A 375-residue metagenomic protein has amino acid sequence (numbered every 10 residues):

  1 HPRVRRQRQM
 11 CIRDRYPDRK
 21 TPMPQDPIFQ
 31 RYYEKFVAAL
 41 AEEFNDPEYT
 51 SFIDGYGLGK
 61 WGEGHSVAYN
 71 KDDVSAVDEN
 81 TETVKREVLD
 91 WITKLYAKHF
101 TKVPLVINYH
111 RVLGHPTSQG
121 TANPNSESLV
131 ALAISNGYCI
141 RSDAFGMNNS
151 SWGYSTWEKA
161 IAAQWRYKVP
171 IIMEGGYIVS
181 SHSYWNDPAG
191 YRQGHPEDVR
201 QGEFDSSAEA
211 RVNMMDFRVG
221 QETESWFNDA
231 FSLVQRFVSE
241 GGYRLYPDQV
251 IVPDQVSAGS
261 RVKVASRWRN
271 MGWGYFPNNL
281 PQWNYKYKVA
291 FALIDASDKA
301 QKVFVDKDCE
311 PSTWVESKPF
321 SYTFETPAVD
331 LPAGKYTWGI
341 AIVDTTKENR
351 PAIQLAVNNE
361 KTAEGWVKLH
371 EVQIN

Functional and structural regions predicted by a protein language model:
H1-D14: Single conserved hydrophobic/aromatic residue that forms the stacking wall/gate of nucleotide- or nucleobase-binding
R6-Q9, F52-G57: Glycine-rich, aromatic-flanked loop segments that form ligand/cofactor-binding clefts across common enzyme folds
Q7, Y49, R211, P332-Y336: Short loop/turn motifs at secondary-structure junctions
D18-D54, R86-L95, H99: An active-site-proximal structural segment forming one wall of the substrate-binding cleft that immediately precedes
R19, M23, E34, A68-N70 (+1 more regions): Structured domain cores in non-transmembrane regions
D54-G62, V67-Q221: Catalytic-core regions of glycoside hydrolase
V199-V252: Catalytic cores of secreted or luminal carbohydrate-active enzymes
V238-N375: Extracellular/luminal regions of secreted and cell-surface proteins that mediate adhesion/ECM remodeling
